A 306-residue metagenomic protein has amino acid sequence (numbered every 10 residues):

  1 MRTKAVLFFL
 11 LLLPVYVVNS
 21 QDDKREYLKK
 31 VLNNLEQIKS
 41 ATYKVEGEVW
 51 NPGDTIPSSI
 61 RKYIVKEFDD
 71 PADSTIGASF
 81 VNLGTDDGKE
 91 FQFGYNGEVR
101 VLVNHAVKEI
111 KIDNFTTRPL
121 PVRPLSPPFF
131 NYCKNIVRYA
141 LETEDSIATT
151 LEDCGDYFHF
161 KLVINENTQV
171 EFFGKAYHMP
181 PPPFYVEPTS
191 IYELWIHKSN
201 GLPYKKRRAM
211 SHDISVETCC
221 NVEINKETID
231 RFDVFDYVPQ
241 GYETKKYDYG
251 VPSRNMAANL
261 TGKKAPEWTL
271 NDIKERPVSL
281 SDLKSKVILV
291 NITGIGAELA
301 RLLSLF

Functional and structural regions predicted by a protein language model:
M1-E26: Bacterial Sec-dependent N-terminal signal peptides
V17-D69, Y139-T150, L280: N-terminal leader/targeting segments and the immediate start of mature chains
K30, S59-D69, F91-Q92, S146 (+2 more regions): Hydrophobic/aromatic beta-strand elements that line small-molecule binding cavities or substrate pockets in beta-rich
Q37-K44, A72-V81, C154-K161, Y177-P180 (+1 more regions): Short, hydrophobic/aromatic-rich segments at coil-to-beta transitions
D70-P128, S215: An acidic-aromatic
P127-N200, R276: Extended beta-strand-rich segments in extracellular/periplasmic secretory proteins, especially within noncatalytic
P180-I191, S199-P277, L283: Non-transmembrane domains of secretory- and envelope-associated proteins
K284-S285, L289-F306: Conserved redox-active cysteine motifs that mediate thiol-disulfide chemistry, especially di-cysteine Cys-X(1-2)-Cys
